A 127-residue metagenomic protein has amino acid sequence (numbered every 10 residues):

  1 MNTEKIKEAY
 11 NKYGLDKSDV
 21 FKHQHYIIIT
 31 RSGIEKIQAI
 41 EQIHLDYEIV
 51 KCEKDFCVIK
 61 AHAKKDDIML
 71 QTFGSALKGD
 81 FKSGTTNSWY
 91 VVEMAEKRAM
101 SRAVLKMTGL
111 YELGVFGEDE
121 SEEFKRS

Functional and structural regions predicted by a protein language model:
M1-S127: Polyanion-binding surfaces on beta-sheet-dominated domains and ring/shell assemblies
